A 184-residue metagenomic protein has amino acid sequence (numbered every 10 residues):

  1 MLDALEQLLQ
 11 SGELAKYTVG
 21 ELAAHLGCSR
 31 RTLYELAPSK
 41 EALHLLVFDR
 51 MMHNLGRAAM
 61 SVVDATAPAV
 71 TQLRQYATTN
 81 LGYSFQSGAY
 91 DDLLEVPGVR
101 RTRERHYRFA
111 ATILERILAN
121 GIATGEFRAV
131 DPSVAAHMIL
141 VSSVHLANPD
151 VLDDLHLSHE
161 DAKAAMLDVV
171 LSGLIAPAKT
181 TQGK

Functional and structural regions predicted by a protein language model:
M1-L5, L22, V47-M51, L55 (+1 more regions): Generic hydrophobic, amphipathic alpha-helix propensity
L2, V70, R74, T78 (+5 more regions): An amphipathic alpha-helix signature
A4, L8-A42, L46: Helix-turn-helix
A4-L8, T79, Y83, S142: Short amphipathic alpha-helical elements of helix-turn-helix/winged-helix folds
E41-L43, A89, G98: A secondary-structure capping/hinge motif
L46, R57-Q86, A136-I139: Hydrophobic alpha-helical connector segments
G56, V99-T124, S133-M138, N148: Amphipathic alpha-helical packing segments from all-alpha helical-bundle domains
D91-V96, I122-D168, P177-K184: Hydrophobic/aromatic-rich alpha-helical bundle segments in the mid-to-C-terminal region
